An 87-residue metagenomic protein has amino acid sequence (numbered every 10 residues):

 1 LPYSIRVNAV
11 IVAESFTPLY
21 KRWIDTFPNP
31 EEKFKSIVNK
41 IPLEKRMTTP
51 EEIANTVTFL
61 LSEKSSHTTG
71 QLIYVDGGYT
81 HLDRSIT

Functional and structural regions predicted by a protein language model:
L1-R6, T68-G70: Short, small/polar-rich loop/turn modules that mediate ligand/substrate recognition or access, typified
L1-Y3, S15, T48, L61: A short hydrophobic alpha-helix cap/turn motif
V10, L43, V75-G78: Glycine-rich Rossmann NAD(P)(H)-binding loop
I11-R22: Short, flexible catalytic-loop segment of classical short-chain dehydrogenase/reductase
E31-E51: Catalytic Tyr-x(3-8)-Lys segment
E52-I53, L60: Non-catalytic, hydrophobic alpha-helical segments
T58, T69-T87: Short C-terminal tail/terminal secondary-structure segment of NAD(P)H-dependent dehydrogenase/reductase domains
